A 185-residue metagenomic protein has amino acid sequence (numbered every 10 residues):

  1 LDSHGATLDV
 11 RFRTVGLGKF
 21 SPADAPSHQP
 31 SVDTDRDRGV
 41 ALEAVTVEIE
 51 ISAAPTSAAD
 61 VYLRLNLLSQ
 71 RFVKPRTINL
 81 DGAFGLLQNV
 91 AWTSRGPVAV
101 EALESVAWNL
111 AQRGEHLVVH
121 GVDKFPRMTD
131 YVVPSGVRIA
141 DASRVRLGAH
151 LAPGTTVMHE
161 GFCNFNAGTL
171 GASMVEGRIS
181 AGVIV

Functional and structural regions predicted by a protein language model:
L1-D130: Terminal amphipathic alpha-helical/low-complexity segments used for targeting or macromolecular assembly
V132-V185: Structural signal for interior beta-strand "rungs" in well-ordered beta-sheet cores of soluble enzyme domains
